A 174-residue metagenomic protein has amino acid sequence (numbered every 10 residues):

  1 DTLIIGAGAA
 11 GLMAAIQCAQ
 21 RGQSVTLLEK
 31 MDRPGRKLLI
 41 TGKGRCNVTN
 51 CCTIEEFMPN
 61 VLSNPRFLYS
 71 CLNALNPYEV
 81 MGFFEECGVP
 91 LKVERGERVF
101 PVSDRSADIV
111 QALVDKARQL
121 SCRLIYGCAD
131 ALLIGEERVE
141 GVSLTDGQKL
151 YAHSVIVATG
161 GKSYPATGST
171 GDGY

Functional and structural regions predicted by a protein language model:
D1-L27: N-terminal Rossmann-like FAD-binding beta1-loop-alpha1 element of flavoenzymes
T2-L3, S24-T26, K37-L38, R45-C46 (+1 more regions): Structural motif
A7, K30, G160: Cofactor-binding loop segments of dinucleotide-utilizing enzymes, especially the Rossmann-like FAD- and NAD(P)+-binding
G8-M13, K37, K43-C46, K162-S163: Gly/Ser/Thr-rich beta-alpha loop segments that engage phosphate groups in nucleotides
M13, Q17, K30, L38 (+1 more regions): Hydrophobic/aromatic ligand-binding patch that stacks against planar heteroaromatic rings of cofactors or nucleotides
K30-R123, C128: Conserved N-terminal/central alpha/beta ligand/cofactor-binding core
I40, A107-Y174: Predominantly flavin-linked oxidoreductase catalytic cores and closely associated redox partners
